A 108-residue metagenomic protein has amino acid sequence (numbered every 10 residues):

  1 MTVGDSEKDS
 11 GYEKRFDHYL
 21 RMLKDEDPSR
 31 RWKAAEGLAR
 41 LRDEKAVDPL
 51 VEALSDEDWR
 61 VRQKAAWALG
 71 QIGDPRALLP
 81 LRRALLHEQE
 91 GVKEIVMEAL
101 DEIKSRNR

Functional and structural regions predicted by a protein language model:
M1-D5: Long, contiguous interaction/recruitment modules in multidomain scaffold/adaptor proteins
S6, G37-R40, A68-Q71, A99-E102 (+1 more regions): Core register positions within helices of long alpha-helical scaffolds
E7-M22, D43-S55, D74-L86, R106-R108: Amphipathic alpha-helical scaffolding segments comprising HEAT/armadillo-like alpha-solenoid repeats
Y19-E36, R40: N-terminal first-folded block
E26-D27, E57-D58, E88-Q89: Short inter-helical turns and helix N-cap capping residues of alpha-solenoid HEAT/ARM repeat scaffolds
L85, E90-K93, M97-R108: Eukaryotic acidic, Ser/Thr-rich intrinsically disordered low-complexity regions
